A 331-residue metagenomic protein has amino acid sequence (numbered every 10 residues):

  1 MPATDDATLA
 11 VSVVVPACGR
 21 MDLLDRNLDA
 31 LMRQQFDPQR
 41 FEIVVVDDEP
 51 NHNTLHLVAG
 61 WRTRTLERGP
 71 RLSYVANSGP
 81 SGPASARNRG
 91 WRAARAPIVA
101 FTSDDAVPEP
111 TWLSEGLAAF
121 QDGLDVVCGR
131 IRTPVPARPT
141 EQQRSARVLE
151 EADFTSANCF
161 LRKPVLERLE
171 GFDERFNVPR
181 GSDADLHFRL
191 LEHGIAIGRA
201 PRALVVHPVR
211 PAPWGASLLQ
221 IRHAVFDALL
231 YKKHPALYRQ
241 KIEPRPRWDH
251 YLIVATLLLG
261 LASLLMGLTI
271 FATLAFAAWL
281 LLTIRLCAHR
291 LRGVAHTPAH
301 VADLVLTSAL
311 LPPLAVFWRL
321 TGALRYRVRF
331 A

Functional and structural regions predicted by a protein language model:
M1-R33: N-proximal low-complexity "stem/linker" segments adjacent to membrane-targeting elements
L9-S12, E42, D185: Cell-envelope/extracellular polymer assembly enzymes that use nucleotide-activated donors
D29-A76: Acidic donor-binding segment of Leloir-type glycosyltransferases
Y74-A94, D153, A157: Glycine-rich, basic loop-to-helix element that forms the pyrophosphate-binding segment of sugar-nucleotide handling
V99: Short aromatic/hydrophobic "clamp" motif used to bind/position activated sugar donors
V107-P139, P208: Conserved donor NDP-sugar-binding/catalytic core segment of glycosyltransferases
R144-L161, R168, N177-P179, D185 (+3 more regions): A recurrent flexible, glycine/aromatic-enriched loop bordering the glycosyltransferase active site that acts as
V178, A184-Q240: Catalytic donor/gating beta->alpha subdomain of glycosyltransferases that bind UDP-sugars
